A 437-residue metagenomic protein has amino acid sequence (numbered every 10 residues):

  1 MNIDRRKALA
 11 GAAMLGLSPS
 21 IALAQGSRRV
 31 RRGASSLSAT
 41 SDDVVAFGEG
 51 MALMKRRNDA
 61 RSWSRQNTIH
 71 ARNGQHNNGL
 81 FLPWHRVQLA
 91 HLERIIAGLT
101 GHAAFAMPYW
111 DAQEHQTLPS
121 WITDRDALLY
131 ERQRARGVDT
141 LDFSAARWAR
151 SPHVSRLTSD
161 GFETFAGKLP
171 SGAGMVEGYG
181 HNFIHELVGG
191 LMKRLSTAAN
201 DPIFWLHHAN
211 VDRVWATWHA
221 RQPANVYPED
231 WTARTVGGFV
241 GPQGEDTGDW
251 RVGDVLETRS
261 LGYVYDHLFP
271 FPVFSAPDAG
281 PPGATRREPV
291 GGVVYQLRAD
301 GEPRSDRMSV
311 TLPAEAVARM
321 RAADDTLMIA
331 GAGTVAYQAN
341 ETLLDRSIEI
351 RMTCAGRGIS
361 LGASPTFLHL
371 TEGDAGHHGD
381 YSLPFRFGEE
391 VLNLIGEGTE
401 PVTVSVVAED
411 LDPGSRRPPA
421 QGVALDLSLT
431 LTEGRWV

Functional and structural regions predicted by a protein language model:
M1-G16: N-terminal secretory signal peptides and thylakoid transit peptides that target proteins across membranes
L9, A13, L23-V437: Intrinsically disordered, flexible peripheral segments
